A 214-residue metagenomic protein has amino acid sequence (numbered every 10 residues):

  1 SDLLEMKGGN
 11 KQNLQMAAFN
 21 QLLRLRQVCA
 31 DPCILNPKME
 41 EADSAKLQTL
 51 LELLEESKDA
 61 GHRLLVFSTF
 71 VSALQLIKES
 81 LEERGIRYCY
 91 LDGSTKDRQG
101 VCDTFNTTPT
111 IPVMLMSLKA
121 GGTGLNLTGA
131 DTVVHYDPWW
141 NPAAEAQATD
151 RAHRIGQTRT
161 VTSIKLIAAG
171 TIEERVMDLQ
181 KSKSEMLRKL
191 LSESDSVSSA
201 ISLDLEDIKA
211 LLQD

Functional and structural regions predicted by a protein language model:
L3-L125, D195-S196, A200-D214: Conserved Helicase C-terminal RecA-like lobe
G93-K96, V101, N106, P112-S198: SF2 helicase/translocase ATPase core recognition
